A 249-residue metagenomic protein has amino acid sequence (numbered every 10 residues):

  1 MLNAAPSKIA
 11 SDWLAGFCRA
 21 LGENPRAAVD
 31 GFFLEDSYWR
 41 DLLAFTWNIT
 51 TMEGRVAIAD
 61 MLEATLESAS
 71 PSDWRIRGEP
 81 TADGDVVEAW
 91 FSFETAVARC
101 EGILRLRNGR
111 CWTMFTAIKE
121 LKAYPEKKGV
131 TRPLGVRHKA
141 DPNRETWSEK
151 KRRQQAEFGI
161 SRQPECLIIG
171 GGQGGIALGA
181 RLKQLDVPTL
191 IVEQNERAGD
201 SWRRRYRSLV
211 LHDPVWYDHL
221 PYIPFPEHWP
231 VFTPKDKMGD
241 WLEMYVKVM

Functional and structural regions predicted by a protein language model:
M1-E35, R152-P164: Short, low-complexity N-terminal intrinsically disordered segments enriched in polar/charged residues
L2, R19, E23-D83: A solvent-exposed, acidic/Ser-Thr-rich amphipathic alpha-helical stretch
G78-S92, A96-G109, F232-M249: Feature captures the FAD/FMN-dependent oxidoreductase FAD-binding
S92, R99-Q154: Short beta-strand edge/turn micro-motifs at domain boundaries
A117, P164, V187-Q194, D236-M249: Flavin (primarily FAD) cofactor-binding/catalytic cores of flavoenzymes
A156-I191: N-terminal Rossmann-like FAD-binding beta1-loop-alpha1 element of flavoenzymes
R181-P188, Q194-W216: N-terminal FAD cofactor-binding segment of flavoenzymes
R203-D240: Glycine-rich active-site loop/strand segments that organize a redox cofactor
